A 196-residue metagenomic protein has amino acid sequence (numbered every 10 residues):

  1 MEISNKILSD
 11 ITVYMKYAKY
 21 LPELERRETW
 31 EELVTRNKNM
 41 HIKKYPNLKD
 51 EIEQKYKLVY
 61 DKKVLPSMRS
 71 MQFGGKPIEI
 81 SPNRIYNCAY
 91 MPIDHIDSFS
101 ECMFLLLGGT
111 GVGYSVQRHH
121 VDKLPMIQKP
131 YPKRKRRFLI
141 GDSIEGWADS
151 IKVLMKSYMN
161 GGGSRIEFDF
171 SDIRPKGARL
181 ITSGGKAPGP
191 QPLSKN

Functional and structural regions predicted by a protein language model:
M1-N196: Extended catalytic cores of very large enzyme megasubunits
